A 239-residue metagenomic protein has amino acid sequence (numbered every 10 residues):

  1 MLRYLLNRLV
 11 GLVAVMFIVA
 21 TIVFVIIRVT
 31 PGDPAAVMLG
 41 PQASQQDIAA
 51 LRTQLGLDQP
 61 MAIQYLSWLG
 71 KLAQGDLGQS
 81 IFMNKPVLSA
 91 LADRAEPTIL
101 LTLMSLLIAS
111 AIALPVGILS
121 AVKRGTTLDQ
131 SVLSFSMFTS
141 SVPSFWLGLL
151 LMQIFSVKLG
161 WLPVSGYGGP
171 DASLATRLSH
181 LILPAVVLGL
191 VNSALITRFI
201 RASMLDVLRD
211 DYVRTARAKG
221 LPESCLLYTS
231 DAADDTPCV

Functional and structural regions predicted by a protein language model:
L2-Y4, A92-Q130, D171-S230: Alpha-helical transmembrane segments of integral membrane proteins, especially multi-pass inner/plasma-membrane
L9, M61-L77, L91, S131-F138 (+3 more regions): Hydrophobic alpha-helical segments of integral membrane proteins, encompassing both true transmembrane helices
L9-V25, V29, T102-I118, V122 (+5 more regions): Hydrophobic positions within alpha-helical transmembrane segments of bacterial inner-membrane proteins
V15-L66, M83, L159-H180: Hydrophobic alpha-helical transmembrane segments of membrane transport/permease proteins and related membrane-embedded
A43-G56, T126-F138, S230: Hydrophobic alpha-helical transmembrane segments
D58-L114: An internal, D/E-rich "acidic patch" concept
L133-R198: Membrane-water interface segments at transmembrane-helix boundaries in multipass membrane proteins
Y228-V239: Single conserved hydrophobic/aromatic residue that forms the stacking wall/gate of nucleotide- or nucleobase-binding
